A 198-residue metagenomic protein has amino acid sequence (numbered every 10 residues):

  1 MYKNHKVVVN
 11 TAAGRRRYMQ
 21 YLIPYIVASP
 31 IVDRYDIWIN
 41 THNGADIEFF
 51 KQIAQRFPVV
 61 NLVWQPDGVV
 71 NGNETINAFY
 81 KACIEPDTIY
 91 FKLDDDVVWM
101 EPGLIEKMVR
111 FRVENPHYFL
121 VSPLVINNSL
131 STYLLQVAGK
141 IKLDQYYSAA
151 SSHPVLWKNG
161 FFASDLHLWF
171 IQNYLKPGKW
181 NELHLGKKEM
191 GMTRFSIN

Functional and structural regions predicted by a protein language model:
K3-V7, A28-I37, V60: Short loop->beta transition adjacent to catalytic acidic/histidine clusters or analogous donor-positioning motifs
V7-R16: A conserved hydrophobic helix/loop-capping motif in glycosyltransferases and polysaccharide synthases
R15-P30, A45-F49: Short, well-formed alpha-helical segments that are part of the catalytic scaffolds of diverse glycosyltransferases
Y21-Y25, F50-K51, G103-E106, L134-Q136: Short coil/turn segments at secondary-structure boundaries
I39-K92, V98-I105: Active-site-proximal specificity loops/subdomain of glycosyltransferases
M108-N198: Conserved catalytic core of nucleotide-sugar-dependent glycosyltransferases
